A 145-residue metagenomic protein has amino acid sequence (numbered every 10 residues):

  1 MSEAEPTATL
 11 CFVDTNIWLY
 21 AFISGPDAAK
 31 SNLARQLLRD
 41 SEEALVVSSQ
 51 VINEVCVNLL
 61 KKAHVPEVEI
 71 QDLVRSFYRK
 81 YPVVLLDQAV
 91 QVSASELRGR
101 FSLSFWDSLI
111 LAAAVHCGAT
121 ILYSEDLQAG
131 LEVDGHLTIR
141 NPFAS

Functional and structural regions predicted by a protein language model:
M1-P6, L111-S145: Acidic, PIN/NYN-like endoribonuclease modules and their adjacent C-terminal/linker elements
M1-V47, K62-D72: Short, well-structured N-terminal submotif of metal-dependent ribonuclease cores
E3, P82-L122: Active-site neighborhoods of divalent-metal-dependent phosphate/nucleic-acid chemistry enzymes
L45-Q50, S124: Substrate-recognition element of Asp-dependent hydrolases with the DxDx(T/V) motif
E54-P82: Active-site-proximal, substrate-binding regions of enzyme catalytic domains and RNA-binding/basic surfaces
L73-S76, Y81-D87, Q91-V92, R100 (+1 more regions): Short acidic, glycine/proline-enriched helix-loop-strand junctions
